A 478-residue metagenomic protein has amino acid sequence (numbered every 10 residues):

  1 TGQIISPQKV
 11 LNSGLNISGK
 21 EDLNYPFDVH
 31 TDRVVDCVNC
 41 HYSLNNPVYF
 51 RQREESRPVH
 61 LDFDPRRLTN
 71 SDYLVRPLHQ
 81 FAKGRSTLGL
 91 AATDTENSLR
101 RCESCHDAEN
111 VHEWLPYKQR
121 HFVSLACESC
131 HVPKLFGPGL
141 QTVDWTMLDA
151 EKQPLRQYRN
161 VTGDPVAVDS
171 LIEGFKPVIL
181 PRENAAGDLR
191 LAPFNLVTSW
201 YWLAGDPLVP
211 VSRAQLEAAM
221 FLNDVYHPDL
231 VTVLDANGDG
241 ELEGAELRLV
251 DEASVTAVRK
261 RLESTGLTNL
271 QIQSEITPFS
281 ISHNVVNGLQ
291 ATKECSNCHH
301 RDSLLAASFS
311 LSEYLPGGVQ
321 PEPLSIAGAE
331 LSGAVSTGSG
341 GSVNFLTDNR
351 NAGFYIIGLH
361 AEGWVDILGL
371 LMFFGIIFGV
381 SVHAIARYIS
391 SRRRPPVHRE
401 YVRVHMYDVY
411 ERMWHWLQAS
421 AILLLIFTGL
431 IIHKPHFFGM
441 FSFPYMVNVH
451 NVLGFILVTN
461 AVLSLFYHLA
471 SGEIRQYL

Functional and structural regions predicted by a protein language model:
T1-R394: C-type cytochrome heme-c attachment and multiheme electron-transfer modules
G328, G333-L359, D366-L478: Membrane-embedded alpha-helical bundles that constitute the cytochrome b-like, heme-associated redox core of multi-pass
